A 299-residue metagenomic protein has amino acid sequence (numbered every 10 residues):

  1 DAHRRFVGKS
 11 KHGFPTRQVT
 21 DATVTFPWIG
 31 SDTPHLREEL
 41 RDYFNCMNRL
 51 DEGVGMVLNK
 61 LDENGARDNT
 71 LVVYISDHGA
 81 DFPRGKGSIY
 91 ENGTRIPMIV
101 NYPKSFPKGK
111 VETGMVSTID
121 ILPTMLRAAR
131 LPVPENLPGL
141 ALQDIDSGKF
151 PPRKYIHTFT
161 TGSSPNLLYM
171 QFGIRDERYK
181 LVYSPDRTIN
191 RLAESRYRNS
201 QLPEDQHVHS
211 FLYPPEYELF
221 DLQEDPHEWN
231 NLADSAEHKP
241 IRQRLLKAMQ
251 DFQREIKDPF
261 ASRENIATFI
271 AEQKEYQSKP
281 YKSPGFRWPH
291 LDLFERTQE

Functional and structural regions predicted by a protein language model:
D1, Y74-F82, K86-S88, T161 (+2 more regions): Short, solvent-exposed turn/loop segments enriched in Gly/Ser/Thr/Pro and often Arg
D1-L122, L126-N136, N190, S195-Y217 (+4 more regions): Active-site-proximal cap/lid insertion segments
A66-V72, P151-R153, D176-Y179: Loop/turn elements at helix/coil->beta-strand transitions in domains of secreted/extracellular proteins
L71-S76, I156-T161, V182-Y183: Short beta-strand segments
Y102, G148, I174-E177, L222: Active-site beta-strand termini and strand-to-loop segments that position acidic
P107-T113, R130-L140, P151-T158, V182 (+1 more regions): Acidic/polar loop patches that form or flank catalytic/metal-binding clefts of enzymes that bind anionic ligands
Y169-R175, V182, H207-H209: Short, surface-exposed beta-strand/loop micro-motifs that present aromatic residues
D225: Intrinsically disordered, low-complexity polar regions and short flexible loop motifs
